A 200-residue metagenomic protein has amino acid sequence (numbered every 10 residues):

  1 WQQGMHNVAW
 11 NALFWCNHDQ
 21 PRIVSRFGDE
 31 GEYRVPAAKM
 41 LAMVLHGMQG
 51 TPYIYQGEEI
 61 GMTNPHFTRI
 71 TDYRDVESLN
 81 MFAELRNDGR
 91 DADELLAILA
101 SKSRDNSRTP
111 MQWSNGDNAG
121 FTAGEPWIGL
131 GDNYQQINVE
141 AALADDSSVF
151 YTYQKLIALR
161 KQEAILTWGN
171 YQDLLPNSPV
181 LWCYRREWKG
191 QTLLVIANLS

Functional and structural regions predicted by a protein language model:
W1-S200: Active-site and adjacent substrate-binding regions of carbohydrate-active enzymes
